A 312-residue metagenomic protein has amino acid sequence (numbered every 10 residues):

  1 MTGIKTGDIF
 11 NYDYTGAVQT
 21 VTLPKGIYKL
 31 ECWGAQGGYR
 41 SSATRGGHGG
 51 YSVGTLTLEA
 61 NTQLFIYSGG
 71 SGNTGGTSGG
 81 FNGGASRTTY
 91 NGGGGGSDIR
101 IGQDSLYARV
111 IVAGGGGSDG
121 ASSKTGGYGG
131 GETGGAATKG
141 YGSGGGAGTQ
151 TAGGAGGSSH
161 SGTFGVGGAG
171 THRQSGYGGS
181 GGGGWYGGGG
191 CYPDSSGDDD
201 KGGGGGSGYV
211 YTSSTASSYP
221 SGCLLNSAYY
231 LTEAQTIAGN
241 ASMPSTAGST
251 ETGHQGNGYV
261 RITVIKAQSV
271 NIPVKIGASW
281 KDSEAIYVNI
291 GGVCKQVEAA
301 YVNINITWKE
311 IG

Functional and structural regions predicted by a protein language model:
M1-Y14, V270-A278: Boundary/junction segments of secreted and surface-exposed precursor proteins
D8-F10, P24-G26, G183: A glycine-anchored, Pro-Gly-centered beta-turn/N-cap motif
D13-L23, G168-T171, S245-T250: Surface-exposed ligand/attachment interfaces on beta-rich extracellular proteins
T15, G34-I99, D119-T151, T171 (+2 more regions): Glycine-rich strand-loop-strand elements at beta-sheet edges
T22-K29, E59-Q63: Extended extracellular/luminal ectodomain segments enriched in beta-structured repeat modules
T55-T57, I101-D104, Y211-S213, R261-Q268 (+1 more regions): Short beta-strand-to-coil "C-cap" segments at the C-terminal boundary of structured domains/repeats, marking
L231-V270: A recurrent domain-boundary module in secreted/ectodomain proteins
Q268-G312: Intrinsically disordered, compositionally biased repeat/linker segments
